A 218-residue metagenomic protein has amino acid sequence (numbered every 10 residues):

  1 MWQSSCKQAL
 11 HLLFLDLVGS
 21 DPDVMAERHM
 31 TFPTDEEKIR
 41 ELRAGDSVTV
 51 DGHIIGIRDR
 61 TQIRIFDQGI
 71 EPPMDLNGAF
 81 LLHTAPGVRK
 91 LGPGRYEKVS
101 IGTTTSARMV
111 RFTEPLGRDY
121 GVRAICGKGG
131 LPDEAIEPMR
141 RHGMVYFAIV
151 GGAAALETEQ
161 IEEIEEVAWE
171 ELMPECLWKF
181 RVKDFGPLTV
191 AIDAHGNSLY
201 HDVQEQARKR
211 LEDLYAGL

Functional and structural regions predicted by a protein language model:
A26-T34: Short, structured beta-strand/loop micro-motifs enriched in basic residues and often containing a Trp
E36-E41: Short, surface-exposed secondary-structure edge patches
S47, H53-I57, A194: Short, charged beta-turn/beta-strand-edge "cap" motif at the junction between a beta-strand and an adjacent loop
G56-F185: Feature captures the catalytic cores and cofactor-binding loops of soluble hydro-lyases/lyases that act on carboxylate
E163-L218: C-terminal binding/interaction regions
